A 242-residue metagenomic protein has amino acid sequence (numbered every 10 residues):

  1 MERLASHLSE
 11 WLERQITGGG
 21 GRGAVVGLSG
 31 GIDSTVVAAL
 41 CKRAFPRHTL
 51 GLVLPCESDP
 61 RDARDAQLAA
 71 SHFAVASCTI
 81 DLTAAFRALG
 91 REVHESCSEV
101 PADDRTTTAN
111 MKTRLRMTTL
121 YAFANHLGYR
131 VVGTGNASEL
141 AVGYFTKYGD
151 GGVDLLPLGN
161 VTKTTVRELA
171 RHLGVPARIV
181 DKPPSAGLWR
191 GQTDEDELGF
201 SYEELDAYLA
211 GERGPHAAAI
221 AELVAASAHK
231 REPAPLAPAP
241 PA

Functional and structural regions predicted by a protein language model:
M1-A24, A39-R43, R47-L50, E57-S58 (+6 more regions): ATP/NTP-dependent adenylation/nucleotidyl-transfer catalytic domains that generate, transfer, or process NMP-activated
G31: Conserved G/P- and acidic residue-centered "switch" motifs that form tight phosphate/ATP-binding loops in soluble
S34: Catalytic nucleophile loop
D62: Conserved Walker A/P-loop ATP-binding site and its immediately adjacent core in helicase/helicase-like ATPase domains
